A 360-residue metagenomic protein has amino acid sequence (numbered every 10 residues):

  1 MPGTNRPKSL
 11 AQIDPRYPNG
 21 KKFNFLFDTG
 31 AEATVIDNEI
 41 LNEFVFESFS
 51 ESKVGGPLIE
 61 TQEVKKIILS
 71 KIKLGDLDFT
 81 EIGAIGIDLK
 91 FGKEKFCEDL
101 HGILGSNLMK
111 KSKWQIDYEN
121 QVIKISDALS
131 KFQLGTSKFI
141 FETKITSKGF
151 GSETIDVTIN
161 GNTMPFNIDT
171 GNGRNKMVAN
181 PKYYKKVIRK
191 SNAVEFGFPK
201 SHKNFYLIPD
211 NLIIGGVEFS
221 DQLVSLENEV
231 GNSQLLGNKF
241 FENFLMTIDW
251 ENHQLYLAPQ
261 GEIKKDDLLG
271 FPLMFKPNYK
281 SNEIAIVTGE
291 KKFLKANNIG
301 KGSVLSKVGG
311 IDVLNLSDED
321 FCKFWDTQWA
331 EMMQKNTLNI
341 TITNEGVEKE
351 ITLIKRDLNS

Functional and structural regions predicted by a protein language model:
M1-S360: Pepsin/retropepsin-fold aspartyl endopeptidases
